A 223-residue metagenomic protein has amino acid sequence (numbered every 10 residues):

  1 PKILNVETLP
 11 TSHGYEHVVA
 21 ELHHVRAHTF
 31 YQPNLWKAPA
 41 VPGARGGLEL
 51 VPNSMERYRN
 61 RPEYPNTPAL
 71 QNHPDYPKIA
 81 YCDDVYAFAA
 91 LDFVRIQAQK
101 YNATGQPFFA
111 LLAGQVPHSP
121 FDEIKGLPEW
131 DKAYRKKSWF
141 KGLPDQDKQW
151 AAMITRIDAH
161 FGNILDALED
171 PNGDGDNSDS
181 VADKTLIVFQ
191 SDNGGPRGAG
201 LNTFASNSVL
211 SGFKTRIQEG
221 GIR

Functional and structural regions predicted by a protein language model:
P1-F108, G114, H118-E123, R135 (+1 more regions): Formylglycine-dependent
L4-G14, S119-E123, D166-R223: Histidine-centered active-site microenvironments of extracellular/periplasmic hydrolases and transferases
V6, G46, P77, Y81 (+4 more regions): Alpha-helix capping and helix-loop boundary segments enriched in small/acidic/polar residues
Q32-W36, D122-S138, L201-T203, R223: Short, flexible, mixed-charge acidic loops at enzyme active sites
P62-P68, Y134-L143, E169, G200-S206: Short amphipathic alpha-helical segments, especially helix-boundary/capping motifs
V85-A98, R135-T185: A long, amphipathic alpha-helix that forms part of the scaffold/cap immediately adjacent to metal-dependent active
L111-A113, F189-Q190: Structural cue for short, hydrophobic secondary-structure segments
